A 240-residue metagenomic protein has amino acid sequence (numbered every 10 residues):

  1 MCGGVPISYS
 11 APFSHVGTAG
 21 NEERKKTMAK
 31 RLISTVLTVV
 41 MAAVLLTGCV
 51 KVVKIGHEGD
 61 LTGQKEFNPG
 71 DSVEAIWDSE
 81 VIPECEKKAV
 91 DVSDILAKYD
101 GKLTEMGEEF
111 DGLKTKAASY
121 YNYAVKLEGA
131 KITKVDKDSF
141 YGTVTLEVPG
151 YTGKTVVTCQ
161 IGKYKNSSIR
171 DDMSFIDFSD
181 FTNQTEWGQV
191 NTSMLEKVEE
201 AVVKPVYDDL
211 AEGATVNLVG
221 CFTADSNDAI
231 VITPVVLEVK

Functional and structural regions predicted by a protein language model:
G4-Y9, F13-T47: Sec-dependent bacterial lipoprotein signal peptides
L32, C49-K240: OB-fold and OB-like single-stranded nucleic-acid-recognition modules and their adjacent interaction interfaces
